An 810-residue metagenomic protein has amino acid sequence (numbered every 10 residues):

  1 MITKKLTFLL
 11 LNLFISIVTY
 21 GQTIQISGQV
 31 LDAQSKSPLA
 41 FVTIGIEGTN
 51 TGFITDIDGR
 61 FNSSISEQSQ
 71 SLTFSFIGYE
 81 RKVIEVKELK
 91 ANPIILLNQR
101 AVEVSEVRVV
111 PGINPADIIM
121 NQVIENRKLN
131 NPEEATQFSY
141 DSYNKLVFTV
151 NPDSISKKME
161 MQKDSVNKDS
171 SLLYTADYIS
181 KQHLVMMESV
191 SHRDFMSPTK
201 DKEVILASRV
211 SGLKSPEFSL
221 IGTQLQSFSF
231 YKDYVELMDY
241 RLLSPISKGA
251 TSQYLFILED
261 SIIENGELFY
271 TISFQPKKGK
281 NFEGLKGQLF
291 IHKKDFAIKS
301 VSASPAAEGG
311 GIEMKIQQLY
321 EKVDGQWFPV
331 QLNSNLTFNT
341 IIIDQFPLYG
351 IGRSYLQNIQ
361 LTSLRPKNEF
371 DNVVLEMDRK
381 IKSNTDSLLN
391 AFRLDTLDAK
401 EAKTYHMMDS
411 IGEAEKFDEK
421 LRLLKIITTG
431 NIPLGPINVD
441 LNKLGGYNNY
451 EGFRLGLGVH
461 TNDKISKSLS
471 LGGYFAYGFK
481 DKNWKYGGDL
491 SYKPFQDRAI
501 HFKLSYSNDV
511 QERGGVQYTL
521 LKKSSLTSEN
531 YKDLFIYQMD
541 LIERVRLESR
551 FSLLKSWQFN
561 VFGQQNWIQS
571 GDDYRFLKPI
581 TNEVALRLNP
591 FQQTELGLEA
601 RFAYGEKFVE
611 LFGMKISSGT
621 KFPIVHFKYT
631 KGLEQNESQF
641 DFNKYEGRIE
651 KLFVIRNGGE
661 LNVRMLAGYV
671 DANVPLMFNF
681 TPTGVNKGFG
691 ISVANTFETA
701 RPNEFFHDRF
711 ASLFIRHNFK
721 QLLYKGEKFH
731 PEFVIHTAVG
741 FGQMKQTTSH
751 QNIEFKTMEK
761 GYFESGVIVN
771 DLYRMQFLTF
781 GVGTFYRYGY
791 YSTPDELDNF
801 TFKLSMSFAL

Functional and structural regions predicted by a protein language model:
M1-Q29, I44, V104-V107, P494 (+3 more regions): Bacterial Sec-dependent N-terminal signal peptides
I24-D32, G59, I95: A short, amphipathic beta-strand motif
I24-I26, A33-G48, E67: Short, ordered, surface-exposed loop/turn motifs in non-cytosolic proteins
V42-I46, L72, V109, Y140: Hydrophobic beta-strand segments
I46-G48, T73-I84: A short, solvent-exposed loop/turn motif at the edges and junctions of modular extracellular/periplasmic domains
N50-R60: Short, acidic Ser/Thr/Gly-rich low-complexity loop/linker segments typical of extracellular and cell-surface proteins
A101, E106-F269, P276-L285, F346-G446 (+6 more regions): Structured extracytoplasmic
E236, Y240-L242, F370-L810: Exposed, low-structure sequence patches enriched in small/polar residues
